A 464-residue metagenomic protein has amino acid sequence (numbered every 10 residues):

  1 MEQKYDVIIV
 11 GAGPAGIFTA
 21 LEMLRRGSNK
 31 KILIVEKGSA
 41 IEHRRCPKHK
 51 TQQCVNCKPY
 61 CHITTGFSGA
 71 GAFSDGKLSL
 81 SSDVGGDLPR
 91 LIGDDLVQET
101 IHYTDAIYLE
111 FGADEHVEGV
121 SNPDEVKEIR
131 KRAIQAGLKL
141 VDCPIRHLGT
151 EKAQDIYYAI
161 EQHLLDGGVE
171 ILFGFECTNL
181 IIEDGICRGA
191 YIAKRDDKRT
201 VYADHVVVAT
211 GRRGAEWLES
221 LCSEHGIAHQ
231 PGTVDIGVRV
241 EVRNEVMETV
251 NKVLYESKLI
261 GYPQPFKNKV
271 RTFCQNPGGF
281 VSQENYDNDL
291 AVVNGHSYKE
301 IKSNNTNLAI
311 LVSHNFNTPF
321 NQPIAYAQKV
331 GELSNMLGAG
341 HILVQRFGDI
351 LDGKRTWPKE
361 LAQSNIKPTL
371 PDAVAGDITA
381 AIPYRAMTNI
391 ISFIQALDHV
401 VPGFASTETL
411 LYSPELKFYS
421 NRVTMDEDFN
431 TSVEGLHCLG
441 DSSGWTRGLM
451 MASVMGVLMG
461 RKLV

Functional and structural regions predicted by a protein language model:
E2-S81, G85, K127-K131, A136-V464: Residues forming the flavin
K58-P59, G66-G119: Dinucleotide-binding Rossmann-like beta1-alpha1 core, especially the glycine-rich loop that anchors the ADP
T100-D105, V120-Q135: Structured alpha-helical segments in the cores of large, soluble enzyme domains
H116, V120, V206-A209: Short catalytic-loop micro-motif centered on adjacent basic/acidic residues
